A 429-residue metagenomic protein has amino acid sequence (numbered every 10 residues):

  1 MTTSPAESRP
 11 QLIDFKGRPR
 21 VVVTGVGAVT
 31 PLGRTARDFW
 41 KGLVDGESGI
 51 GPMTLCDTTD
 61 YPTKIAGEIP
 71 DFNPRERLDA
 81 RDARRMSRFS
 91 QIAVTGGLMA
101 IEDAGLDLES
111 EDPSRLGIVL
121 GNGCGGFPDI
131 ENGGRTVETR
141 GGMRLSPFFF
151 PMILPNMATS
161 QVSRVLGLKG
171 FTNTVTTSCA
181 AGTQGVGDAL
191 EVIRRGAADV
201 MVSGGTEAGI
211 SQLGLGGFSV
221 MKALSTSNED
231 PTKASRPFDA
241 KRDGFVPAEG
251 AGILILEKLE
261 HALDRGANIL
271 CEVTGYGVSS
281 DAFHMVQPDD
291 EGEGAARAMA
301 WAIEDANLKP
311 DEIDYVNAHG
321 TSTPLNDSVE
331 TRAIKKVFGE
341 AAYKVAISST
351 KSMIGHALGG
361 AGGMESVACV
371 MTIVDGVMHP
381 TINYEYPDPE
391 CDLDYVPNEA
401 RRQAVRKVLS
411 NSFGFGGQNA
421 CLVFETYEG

Functional and structural regions predicted by a protein language model:
T2, T58, P62-E68, G125-D129 (+5 more regions): Active-site-adjacent elements of ketosynthase-type condensing enzymes
T2-D82, A104, E260-L270, V367-I382 (+1 more regions): ACP-dependent fatty acid/polyketide chain-elongation machinery
T2-V23, S110-P113, A306-E312, Y343 (+1 more regions): Flexible, low-complexity linker/loop segments at domain and module junctions
R20-T24, G51, E229-A306, Y315 (+1 more regions): Condensing-enzyme catalytic core mediating Claisen C-C bond formation in acyl metabolism
V23, D38-F39, V44-T177, T206-G217 (+1 more regions): Conserved beta-ketoacyl condensing-enzyme motif
R37-V44, F127-G142, V192-R195, L215-N228 (+3 more regions): A glycine- and small-aliphatic-rich helix-loop capping segment at beta-alpha/alpha-beta transitions that lines
A93-D107, P155-A158, S163-E207, F245-A267 (+2 more regions): Active-site-proximal alpha-helical scaffold in enzymes
T139-S146, Q184-G187, E191, V200 (+4 more regions): Glycine-/small-residue-rich "gating" segment that lines the acyl/pantetheine channel and substrate pocket
